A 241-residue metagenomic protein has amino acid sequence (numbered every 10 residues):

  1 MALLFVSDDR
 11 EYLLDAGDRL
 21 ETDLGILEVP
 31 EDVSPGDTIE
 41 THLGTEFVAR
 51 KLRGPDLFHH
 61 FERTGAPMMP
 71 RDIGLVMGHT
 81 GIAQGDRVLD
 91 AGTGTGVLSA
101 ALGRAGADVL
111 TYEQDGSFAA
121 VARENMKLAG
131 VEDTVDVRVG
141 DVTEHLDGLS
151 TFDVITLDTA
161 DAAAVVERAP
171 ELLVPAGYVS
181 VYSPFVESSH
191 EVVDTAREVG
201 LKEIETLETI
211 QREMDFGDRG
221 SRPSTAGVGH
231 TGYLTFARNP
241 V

Functional and structural regions predicted by a protein language model:
M1-K51: N-terminal auxiliary segments of SAM/dcSAM-dependent transferases
H59-G74, I82: Conserved SAM-binding loop and adjacent beta-strand
A83-G94, I155: Conserved class I S-adenosyl-L-methionine
T95-G106: Conserved SAM-binding loop of SAM-dependent methyltransferases across substrates and taxa, primarily the Class I
D108-E113: Conserved SAM-binding motif I beta-strand of class I
Q114-A162: S-adenosyl-L-methionine
A164-Y178, R197: A short glycine-rich, Lys/Arg-flanked "PGG" loop and its adjoining helix->strand segment in the class I
E198-K202, Q211-R212, F216-V241: Core SAM-dependent methyltransferase catalytic element
